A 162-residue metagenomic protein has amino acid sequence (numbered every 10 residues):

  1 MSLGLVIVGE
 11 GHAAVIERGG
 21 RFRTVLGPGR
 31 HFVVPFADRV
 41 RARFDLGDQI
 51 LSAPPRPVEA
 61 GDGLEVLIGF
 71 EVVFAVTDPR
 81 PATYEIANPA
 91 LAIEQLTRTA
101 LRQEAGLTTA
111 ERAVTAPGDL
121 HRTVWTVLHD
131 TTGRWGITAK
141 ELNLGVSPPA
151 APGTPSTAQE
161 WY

Functional and structural regions predicted by a protein language model:
L3-E10, A14-G19, T24-L26, V34-W161: Amphipathic, interface-forming alpha-helical segments with heptad-repeat character
